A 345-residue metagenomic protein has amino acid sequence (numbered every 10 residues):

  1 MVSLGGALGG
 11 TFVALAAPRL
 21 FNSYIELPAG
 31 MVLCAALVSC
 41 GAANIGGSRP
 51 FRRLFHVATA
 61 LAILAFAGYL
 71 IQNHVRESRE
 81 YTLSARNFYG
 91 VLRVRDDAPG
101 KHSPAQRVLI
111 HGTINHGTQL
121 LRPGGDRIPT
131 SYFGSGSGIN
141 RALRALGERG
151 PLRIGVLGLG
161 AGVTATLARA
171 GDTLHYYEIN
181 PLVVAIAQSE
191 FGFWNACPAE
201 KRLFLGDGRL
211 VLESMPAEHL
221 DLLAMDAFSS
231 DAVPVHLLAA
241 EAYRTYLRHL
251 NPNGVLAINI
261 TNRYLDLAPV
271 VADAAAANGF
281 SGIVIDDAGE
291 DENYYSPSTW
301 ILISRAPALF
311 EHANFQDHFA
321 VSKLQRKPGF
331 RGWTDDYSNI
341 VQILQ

Functional and structural regions predicted by a protein language model:
M1-F319, Q325, D335-Q345: Alpha-helical transmembrane segments of multi-pass membrane proteins
